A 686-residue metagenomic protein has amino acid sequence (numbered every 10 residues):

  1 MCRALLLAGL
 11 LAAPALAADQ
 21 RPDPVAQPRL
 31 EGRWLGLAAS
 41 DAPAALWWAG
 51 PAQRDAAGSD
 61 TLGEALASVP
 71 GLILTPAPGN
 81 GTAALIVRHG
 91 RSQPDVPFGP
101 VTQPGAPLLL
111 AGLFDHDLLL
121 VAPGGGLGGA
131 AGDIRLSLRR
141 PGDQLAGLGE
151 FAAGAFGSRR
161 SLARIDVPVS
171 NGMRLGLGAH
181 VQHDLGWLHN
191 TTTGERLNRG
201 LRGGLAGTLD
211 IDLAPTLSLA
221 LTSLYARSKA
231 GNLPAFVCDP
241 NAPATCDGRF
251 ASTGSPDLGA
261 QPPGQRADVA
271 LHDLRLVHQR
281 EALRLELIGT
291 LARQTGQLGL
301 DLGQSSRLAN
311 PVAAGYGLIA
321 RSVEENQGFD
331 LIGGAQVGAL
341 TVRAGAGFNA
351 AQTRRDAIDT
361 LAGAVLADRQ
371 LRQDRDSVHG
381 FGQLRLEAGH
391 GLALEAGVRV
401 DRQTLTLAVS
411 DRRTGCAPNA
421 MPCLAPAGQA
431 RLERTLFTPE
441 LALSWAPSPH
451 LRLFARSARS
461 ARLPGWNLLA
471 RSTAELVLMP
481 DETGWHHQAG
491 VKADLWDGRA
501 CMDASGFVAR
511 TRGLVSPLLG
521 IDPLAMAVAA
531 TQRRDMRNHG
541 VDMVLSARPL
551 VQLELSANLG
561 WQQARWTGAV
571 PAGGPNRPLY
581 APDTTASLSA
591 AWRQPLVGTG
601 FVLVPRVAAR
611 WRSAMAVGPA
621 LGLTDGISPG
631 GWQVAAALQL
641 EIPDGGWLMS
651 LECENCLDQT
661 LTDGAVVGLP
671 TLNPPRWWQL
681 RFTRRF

Functional and structural regions predicted by a protein language model:
A18-D55: Short, acidic, small-residue-rich periplasmic hinge/interaction motif at the N-terminus of Gram-negative outer-membrane
P28-A39, P43, G63-L108: Extracytoplasmic beta-strand/coil segments of soluble accessory domains associated with Gram-negative outer-membrane
P70, R88-H89, Q93, P107-L148: A beta-strand signature from Gram-negative outer-membrane beta-barrel systems, especially the internal plug domain
A146-L148, A153-D184, L188-L233, D268 (+7 more regions): Transmembrane beta-barrel wall of Gram-negative outer-membrane proteins
D212-A214, A339-R343, G347-N349, L371-R510 (+1 more regions): Structural signature of Gram-negative outer-membrane beta-barrels, strongest in the C-terminal barrel of TonB-dependent
D273-L302, A446, R452-R462, P480-H539 (+3 more regions): Membrane-embedded beta-barrel scaffold of Gram-negative outer-membrane proteins
S322, G334-G338, L384-E387, A455 (+2 more regions): Conserved C-terminal beta-signal and adjacent last beta-strands/turns of outer-membrane beta-barrel proteins
G333-Q336, R343, E387-H390, L394 (+4 more regions): Gram-negative outer-membrane beta-barrel transporters
